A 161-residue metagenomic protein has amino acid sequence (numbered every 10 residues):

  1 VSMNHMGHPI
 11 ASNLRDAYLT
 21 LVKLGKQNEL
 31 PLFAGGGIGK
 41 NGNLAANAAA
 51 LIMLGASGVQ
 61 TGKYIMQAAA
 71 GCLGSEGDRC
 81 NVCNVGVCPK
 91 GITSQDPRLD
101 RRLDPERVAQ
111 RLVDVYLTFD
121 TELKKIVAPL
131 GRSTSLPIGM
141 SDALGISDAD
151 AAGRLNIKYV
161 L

Functional and structural regions predicted by a protein language model:
V1-L103: Glycine-rich phosphate/ribose-binding loops and adjacent secondary-structure elements that form binding surfaces
P105-L161: C-terminal extensions of enzymes
